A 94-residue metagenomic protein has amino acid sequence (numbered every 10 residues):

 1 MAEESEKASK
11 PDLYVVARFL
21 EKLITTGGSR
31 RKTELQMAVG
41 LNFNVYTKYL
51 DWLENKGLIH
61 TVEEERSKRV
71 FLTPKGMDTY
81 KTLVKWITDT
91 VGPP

Functional and structural regions predicted by a protein language model:
M1-E4, K81-P94: Amphipathic alpha-helical dimerization/coiled-coil segments that flank or bridge DNA-binding/regulatory modules
M1-L20: Short alpha-helical segments that sit at the start of domains
K10, G40-N55: Short amphipathic alpha-helical interaction segments
L23-G27: Short helix-capping/hinge SLiMs at alpha-helix to coil transitions
G28-A38: Short acidic, hydrophobic short linear motifs in intrinsically disordered regions
E54-E64: A short, conserved structural fragment
R66-K81: Basic, amphipathic "hinge/linker" alpha-helix immediately C-terminal to the N-terminal HTH DNA-binding motif
